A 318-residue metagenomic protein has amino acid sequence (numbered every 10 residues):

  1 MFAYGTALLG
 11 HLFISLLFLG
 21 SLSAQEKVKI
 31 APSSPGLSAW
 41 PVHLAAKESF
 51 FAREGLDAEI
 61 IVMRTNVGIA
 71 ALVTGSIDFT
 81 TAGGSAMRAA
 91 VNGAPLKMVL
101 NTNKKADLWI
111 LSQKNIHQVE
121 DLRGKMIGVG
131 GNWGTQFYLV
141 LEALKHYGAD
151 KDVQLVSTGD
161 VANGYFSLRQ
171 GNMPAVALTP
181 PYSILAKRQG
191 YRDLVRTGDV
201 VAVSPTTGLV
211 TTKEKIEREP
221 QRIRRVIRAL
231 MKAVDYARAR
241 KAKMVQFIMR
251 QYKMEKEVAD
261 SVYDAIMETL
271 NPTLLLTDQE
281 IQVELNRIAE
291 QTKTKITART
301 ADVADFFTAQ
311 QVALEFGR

Functional and structural regions predicted by a protein language model:
M1-G5: N-terminal secretory signal peptides that target proteins for export/translocation
A7-G20: Bacterial N-terminal signal peptides
A24-Q170, P174-P180, D193-V203: Short, glycine-/small- and polar/acidic-enriched structural segments that line small-molecule recognition paths
P32, T102-S112, Q189-E219, I223 (+3 more regions): Periplasmic-binding protein-like
G84-S85, A162-Y252: Pocket-lining segment of extracytoplasmic ligand-binding domains
T135-K151, A229-S261, A301-A304, T308 (+1 more regions): Ligand-binding clefts/hinges and TM-proximal coupling segments of bilobed small-molecule sensing domains
R218-I296: Secondary-structure end/capping motifs
